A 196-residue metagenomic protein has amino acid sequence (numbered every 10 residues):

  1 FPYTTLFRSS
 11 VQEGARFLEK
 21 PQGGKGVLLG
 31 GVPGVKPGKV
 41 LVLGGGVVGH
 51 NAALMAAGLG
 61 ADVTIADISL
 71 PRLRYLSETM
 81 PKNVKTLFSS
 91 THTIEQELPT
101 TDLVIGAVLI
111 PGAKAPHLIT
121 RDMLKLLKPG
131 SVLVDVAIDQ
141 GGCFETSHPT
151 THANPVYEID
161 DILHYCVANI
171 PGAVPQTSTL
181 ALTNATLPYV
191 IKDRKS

Functional and structural regions predicted by a protein language model:
P2-L6: Short, small-residue-biased leader/transition segments that mark boundaries at the very start of proteins
R8-G26, N184-D193: A charged, well-structured terminal subsegment
G23-G106: Glycine-rich phosphate/diphosphate-binding loop of Rossmann-like nucleotide-binding domains
V32, V40, S178-K195: Glycine-rich phosphate/adenylate-binding loop
V47-A53, P71-L73, G112-L118, G141-F144: Short glycine/serine/threonine-rich phosphate/pyrophosphate-binding segments that cradle anionic phosphate groups
E95, P99-T100, A113-L133: Rossmann-fold NAD(P) dinucleotide-binding segment
V108-G112, A137-I138, A168-N169: Short glycine-/small-residue-rich Rossmann-like dinucleotide-binding loops
D122-Y165: Rossmann-fold NAD(P)-binding glycine/threonine-rich loop
